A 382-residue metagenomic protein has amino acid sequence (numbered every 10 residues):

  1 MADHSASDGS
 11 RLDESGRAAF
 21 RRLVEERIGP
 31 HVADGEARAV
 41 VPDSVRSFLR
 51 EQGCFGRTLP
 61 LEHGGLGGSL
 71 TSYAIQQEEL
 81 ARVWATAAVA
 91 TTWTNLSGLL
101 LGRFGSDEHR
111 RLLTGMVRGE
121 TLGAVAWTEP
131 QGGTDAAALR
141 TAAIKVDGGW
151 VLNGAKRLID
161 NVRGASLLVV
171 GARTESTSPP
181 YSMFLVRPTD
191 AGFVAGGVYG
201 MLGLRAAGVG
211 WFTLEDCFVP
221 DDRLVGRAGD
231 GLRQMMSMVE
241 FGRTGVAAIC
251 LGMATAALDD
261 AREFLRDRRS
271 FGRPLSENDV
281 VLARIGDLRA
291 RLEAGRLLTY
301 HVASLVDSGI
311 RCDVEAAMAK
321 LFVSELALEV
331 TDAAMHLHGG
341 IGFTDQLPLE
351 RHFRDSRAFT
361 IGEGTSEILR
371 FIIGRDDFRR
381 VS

Functional and structural regions predicted by a protein language model:
M1-V83, A87, F104, G119-E120 (+3 more regions): Alpha-helical interface subdomain recognition
G68, D135-A137, N161-S166, P179-P180 (+1 more regions): Short glycine/proline-enriched turns and hinge-like loops at secondary-structure junctions
A88-D107, G133: N-terminal glycine-rich flavin-associated loop
A90, M116, Q131-T134, L158-N161 (+2 more regions): Short Gly/Pro-enriched turn/cap motifs at secondary-structure boundaries
G119-T128: A short, Trp-centered hydrophobic/proline-enriched beta-strand micro-motif
A138, T189-P220: Flexible, small-/acidic-enriched active-site or ligand-binding loops
N153-A195: A short core secondary-structure module
G210-S237: A short, charged helix-loop
